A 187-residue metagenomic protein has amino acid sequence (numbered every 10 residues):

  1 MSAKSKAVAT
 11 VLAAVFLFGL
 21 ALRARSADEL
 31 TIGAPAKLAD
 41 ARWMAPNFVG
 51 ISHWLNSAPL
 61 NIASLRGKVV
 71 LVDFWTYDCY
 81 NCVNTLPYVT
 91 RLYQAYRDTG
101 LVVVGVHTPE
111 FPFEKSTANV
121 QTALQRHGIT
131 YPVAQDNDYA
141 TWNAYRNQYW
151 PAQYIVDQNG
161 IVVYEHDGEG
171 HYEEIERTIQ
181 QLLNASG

Functional and structural regions predicted by a protein language model:
M1-T10: N-terminal Sec-pathway targeting helices
A9-A21: Hydrophobic membrane-insertion alpha-helices, especially the h-region of bacterial N-terminal signal peptides
A27-A63: N-terminal "domain-start" segment that seeds a small globular fold
L60-V83, V89, V103-V104: Short active-site neighborhood of thiol/selenol oxidoreductases, capturing the structured segment around
K68, A123-Y131, Q135-Q180: Thiol/disulfide oxidoreductase modules built on the thioredoxin-like
V83-H127, A134-N143: Structural microenvironment flanking redox-active thiols in thiol-disulfide oxidoreductases
